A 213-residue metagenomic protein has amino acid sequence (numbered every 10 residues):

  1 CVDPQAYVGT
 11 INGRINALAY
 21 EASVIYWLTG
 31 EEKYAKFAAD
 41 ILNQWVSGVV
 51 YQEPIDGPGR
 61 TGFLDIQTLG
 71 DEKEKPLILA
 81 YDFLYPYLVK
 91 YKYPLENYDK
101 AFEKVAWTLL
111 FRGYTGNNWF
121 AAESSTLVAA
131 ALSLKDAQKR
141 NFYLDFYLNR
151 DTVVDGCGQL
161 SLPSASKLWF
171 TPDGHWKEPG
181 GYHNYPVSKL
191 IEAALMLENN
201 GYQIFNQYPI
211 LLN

Functional and structural regions predicted by a protein language model:
C1-D3: Long, low-complexity, polar/charged, intrinsically disordered or flexibly structured peripheral segments
A6-L212: Aromatic-lined, polymer-binding surfaces characteristic of secreted/periplasmic polysaccharide-degrading enzymes
